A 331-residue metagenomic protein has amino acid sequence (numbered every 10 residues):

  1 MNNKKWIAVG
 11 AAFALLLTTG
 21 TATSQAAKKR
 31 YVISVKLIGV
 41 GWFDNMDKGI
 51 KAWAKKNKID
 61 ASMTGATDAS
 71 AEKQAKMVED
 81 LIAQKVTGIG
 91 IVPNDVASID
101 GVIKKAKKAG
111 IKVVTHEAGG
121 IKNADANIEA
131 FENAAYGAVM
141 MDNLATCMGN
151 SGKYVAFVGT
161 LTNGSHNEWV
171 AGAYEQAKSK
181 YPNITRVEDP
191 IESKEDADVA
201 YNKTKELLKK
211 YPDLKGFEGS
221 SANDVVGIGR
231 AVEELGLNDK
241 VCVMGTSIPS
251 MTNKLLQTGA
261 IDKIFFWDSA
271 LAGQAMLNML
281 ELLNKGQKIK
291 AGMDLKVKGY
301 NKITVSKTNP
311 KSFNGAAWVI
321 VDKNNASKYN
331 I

Functional and structural regions predicted by a protein language model:
N2-K4, A11, Q25-I331: A residue-level marker of the well-folded mature domains of exported/periplasmic proteins
V9-G10, G20: Intrinsically disordered, low-complexity segments enriched in polar/charged small residues
L16-S24: C-terminal segment of classical bacterial N-terminal signal peptides
